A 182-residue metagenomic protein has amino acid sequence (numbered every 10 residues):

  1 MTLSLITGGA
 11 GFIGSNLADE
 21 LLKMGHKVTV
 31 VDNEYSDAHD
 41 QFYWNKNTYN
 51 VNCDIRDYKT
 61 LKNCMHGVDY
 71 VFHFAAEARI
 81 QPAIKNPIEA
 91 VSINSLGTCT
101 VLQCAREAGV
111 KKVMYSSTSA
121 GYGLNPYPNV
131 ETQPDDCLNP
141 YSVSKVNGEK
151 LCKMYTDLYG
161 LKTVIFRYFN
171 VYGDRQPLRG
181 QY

Functional and structural regions predicted by a protein language model:
M1-V171: N-terminal Rossmann-like NAD(P)+-binding domain of SDR-like oxidoreductases, especially those catalyzing
V146, V171-Y182: Glycine/proline-rich active-site loop of Rossmann-fold NAD(P)-dependent oxidoreductases
